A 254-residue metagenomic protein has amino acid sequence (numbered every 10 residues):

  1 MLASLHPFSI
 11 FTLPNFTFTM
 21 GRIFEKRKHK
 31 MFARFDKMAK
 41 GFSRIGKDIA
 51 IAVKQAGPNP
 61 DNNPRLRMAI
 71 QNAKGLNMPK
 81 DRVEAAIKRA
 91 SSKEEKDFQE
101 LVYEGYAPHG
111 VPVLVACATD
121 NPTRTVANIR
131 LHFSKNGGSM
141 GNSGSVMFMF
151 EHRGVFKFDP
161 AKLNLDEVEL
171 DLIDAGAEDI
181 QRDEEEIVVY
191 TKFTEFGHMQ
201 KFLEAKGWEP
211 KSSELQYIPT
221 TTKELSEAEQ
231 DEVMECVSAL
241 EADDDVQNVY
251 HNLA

Functional and structural regions predicted by a protein language model:
A3-T19: Short, Lys/Arg-enriched N-terminal segments with co-localized hydrophobic residues within the first ~10-30 amino acids
F8-S9, I49, D183, I218: Compositionally biased, intrinsically disordered low-complexity segments enriched in polar/proline residues
F16-G141, V146-V155, E224: N-terminal cationic and glycine-rich segments that engage phosphates or anionic surfaces
V155-A254: Positively charged, low-complexity, intrinsically disordered RNA-binding extensions
